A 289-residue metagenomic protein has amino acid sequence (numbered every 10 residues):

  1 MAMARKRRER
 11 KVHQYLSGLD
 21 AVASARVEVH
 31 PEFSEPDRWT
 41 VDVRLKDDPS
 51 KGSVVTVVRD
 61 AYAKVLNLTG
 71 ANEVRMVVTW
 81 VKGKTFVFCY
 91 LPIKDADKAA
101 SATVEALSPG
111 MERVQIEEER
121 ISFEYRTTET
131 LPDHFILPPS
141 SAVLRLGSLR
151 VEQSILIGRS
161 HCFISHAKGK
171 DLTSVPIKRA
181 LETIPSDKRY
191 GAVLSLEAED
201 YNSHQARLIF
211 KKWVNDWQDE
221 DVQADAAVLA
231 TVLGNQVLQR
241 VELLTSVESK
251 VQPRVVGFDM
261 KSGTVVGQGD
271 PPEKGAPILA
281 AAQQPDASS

Functional and structural regions predicted by a protein language model:
M1-S53, A96-A106, P176-K188, L279-S289: Extracytoplasmic low-complexity, Pro/Thr/Ser/Ala/Gly-rich segments that lie immediately after a secretion/anchoring
Y15, V54-V65, T103-E105, H134-L146 (+2 more regions): Short amphipathic alpha-helices in soluble, non-transmembrane regions that often serve as interface/regulatory elements
L19-V43, M111-S122, D187-K211: Short edge beta-strands and adjacent turn/loop segments
H30-R38, E73-F88, R159, T245-Q252: Acidic helix-start/capping segments at beta-turn-to-alpha-helix junctions
V41-V54, T127-L131, A206-D221: A short interface-forming secondary-structure element
T79-L196: Surface-exposed beta-loop interaction hotspot
K170-V255: Intrinsically disordered, low-complexity segments enriched in Gly and acidic/Ser/Thr residues that form flexible
V237-S289: Hydrophilic extracytoplasmic domains
